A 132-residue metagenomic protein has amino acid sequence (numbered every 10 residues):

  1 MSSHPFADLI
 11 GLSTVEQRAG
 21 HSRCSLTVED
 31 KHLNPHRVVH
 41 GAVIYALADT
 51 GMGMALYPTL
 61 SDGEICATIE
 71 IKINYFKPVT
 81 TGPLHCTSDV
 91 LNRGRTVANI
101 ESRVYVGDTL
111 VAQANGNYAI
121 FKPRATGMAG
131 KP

Functional and structural regions predicted by a protein language model:
M1-P132: Terminal targeting signals and extreme-terminal segments of soluble enzymes
